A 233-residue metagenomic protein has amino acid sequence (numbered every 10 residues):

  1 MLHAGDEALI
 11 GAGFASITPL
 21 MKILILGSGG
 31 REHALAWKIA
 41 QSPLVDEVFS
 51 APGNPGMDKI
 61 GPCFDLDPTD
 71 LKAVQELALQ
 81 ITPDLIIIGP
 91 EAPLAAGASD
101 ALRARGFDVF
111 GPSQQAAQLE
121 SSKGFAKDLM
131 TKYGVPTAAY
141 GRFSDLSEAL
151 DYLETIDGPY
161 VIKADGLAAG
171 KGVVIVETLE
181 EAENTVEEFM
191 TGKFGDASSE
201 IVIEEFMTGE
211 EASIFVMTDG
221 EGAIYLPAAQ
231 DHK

Functional and structural regions predicted by a protein language model:
A4-E7, A15: Short hydrophobic alpha-helical segments enriched in small aliphatic residues
I17-Q115: ATP-binding N-terminal substructure of ATP-dependent carboxylate-amine bond-forming enzymes
F64-T69, G141-D145, V176: Short acidic-hydrophobic, aromatic-tinged amphipathic segments that line or gate anion-handling sites
L85, P136-A138, P159-V161, V176-S213 (+2 more regions): Conserved ATP-binding module of the ATP-grasp superfamily
P112-G172: A conserved helix-loop-beta module that forms one wall/lid of the active-site cleft in ATP-utilizing catalytic domains
T218-G222: Short acidic-glycine loop/turn motifs at beta-strand connectors
A223-K233: ATP-dependent carboxylate/phosphate-activation module, predominantly the ATP-grasp catalytic core and closely related
